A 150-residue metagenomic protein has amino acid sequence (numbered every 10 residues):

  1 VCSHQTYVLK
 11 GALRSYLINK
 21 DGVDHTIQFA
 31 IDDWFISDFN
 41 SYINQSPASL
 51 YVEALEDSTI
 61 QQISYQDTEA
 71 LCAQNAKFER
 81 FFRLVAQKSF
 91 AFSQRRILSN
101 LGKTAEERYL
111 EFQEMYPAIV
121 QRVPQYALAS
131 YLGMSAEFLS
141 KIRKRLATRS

Functional and structural regions predicted by a protein language model:
V1-C2, M134: A short, glycine/Asx- and small/polar-enriched loop/turn that sits immediately N-terminal to a beta-strand
S3-Y16, D21, D32-D33: Glycine- and acidic-residue-biased ligand/ion/polar-headgroup-sensing regions
K10, D32, D57, Y65 (+3 more regions): ATP/adenylate-binding site constellation spanning eukaryotic-like Ser/Thr protein kinases, ABC-transporter
Y16, D38-F39, L71, F112 (+1 more regions): Residues that scaffold the ATP/ADP-binding catalytic core of kinase and kinase-like folds
D24-I27, R145: A short, polar/charged loop-to-alpha-helix boundary motif
T26-L84: Cyclic-nucleotide recognition modules
R83-Y116: Strongly charged, low-complexity linkers/loops
K103-S150: Phosphate-/nucleic-acid-contacting segments
